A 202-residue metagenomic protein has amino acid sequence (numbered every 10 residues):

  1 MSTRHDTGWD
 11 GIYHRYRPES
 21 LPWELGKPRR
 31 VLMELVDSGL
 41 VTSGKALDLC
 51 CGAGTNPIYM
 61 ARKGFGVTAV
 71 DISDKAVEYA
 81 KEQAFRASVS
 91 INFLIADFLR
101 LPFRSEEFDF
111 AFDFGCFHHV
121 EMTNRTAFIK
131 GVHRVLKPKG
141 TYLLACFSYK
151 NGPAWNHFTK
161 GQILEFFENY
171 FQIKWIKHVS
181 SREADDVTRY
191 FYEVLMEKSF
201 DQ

Functional and structural regions predicted by a protein language model:
S2-L49, A53-F103, V120-G131, V135 (+1 more regions): Class I (Rossmann-like) S-adenosyl-L-methionine-dependent methyltransferase catalytic domain, capturing the SAM-binding
F103-A111: A short acidic, Gly/Pro-enriched loop at the edge of an enzyme's catalytic core that lines a small-molecule cofactor
G115-H119: Short catalytic micro-motifs in class I SAM-dependent methyltransferases
